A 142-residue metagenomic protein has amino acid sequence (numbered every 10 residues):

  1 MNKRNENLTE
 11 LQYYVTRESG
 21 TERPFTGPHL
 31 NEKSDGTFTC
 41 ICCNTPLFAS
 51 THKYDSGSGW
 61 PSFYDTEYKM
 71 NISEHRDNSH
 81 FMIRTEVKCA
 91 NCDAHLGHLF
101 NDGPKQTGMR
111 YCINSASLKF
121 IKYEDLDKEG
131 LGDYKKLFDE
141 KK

Functional and structural regions predicted by a protein language model:
M1-K142: A short Gly-Trp-Pro
